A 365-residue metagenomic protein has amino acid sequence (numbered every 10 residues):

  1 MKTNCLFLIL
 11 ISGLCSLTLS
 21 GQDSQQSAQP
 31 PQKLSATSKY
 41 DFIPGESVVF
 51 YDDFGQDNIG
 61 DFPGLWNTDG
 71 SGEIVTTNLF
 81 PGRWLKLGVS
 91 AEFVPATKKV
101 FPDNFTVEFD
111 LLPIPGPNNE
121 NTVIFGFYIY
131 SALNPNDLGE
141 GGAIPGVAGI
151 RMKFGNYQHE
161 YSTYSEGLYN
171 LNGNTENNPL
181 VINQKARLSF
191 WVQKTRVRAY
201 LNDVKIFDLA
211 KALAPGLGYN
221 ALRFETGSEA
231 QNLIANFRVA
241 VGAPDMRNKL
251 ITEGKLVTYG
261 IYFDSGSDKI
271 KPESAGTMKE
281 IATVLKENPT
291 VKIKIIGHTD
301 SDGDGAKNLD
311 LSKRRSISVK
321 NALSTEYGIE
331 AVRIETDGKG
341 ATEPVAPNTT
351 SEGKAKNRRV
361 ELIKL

Functional and structural regions predicted by a protein language model:
Q25-T68, T252: Extracellular carbohydrate-recognition regions
F54, F109, L180-A210: Carbohydrate-binding surfaces in secreted/extracellular proteins
G60-W84: Extracellular glycan-recognition surfaces and repeat-rich motifs
G72-V75, I206-K292: Periplasmic peptidoglycan-binding/tethering modules of Gram-negative envelope proteins
F80, K86-Y164, G242-D245: Secretory/extracellular carbohydrate-interaction modules and structurally similar beta-sandwich "look-alikes"
S162-R187: Short, aromatic/His-centered strand-loop micro-motif at the edge of beta-sheets
F263-I296, I317-T325, E330, A355 (+1 more regions): Periplasmic peptidoglycan-binding/anchoring modules of Gram-negative envelope and division proteins
H298-L365: Periplasmic OmpA-like peptidoglycan-binding domain that tethers envelope proteins to the cell wall
